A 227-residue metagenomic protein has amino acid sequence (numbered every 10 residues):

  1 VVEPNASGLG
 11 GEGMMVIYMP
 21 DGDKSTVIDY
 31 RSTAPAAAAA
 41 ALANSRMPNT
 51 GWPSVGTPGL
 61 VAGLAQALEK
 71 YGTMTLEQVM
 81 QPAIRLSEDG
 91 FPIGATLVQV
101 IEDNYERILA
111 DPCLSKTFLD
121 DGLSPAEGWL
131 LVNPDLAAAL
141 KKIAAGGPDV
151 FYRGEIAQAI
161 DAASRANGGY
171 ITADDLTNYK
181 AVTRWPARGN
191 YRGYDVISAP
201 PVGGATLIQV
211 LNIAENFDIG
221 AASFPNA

Functional and structural regions predicted by a protein language model:
V1-G146, F151-R153, A157-G203, I219: Noncatalytic scaffold domains of N-terminal-nucleophile
T206-G220: M16/insulysin-pitrilysin zinc metalloprotease superfamily fold
A221-A227: Short, intrinsically disordered, charge-balanced linker/junction segments flanking boundaries in proteins
